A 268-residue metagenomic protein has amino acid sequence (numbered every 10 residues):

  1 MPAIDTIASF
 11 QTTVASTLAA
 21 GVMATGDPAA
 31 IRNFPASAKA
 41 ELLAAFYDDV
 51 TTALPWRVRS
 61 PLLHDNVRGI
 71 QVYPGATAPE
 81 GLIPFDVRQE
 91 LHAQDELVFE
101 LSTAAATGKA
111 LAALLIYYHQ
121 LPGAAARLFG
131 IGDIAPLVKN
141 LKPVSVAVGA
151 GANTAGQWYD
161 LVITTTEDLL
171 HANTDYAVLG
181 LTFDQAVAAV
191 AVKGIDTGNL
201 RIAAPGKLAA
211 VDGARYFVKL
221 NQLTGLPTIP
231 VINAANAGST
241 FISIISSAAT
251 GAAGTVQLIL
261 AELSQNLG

Functional and structural regions predicted by a protein language model:
M1-G268: Beta-strand-centric surfaces of beta-sandwich/beta-rich domains
